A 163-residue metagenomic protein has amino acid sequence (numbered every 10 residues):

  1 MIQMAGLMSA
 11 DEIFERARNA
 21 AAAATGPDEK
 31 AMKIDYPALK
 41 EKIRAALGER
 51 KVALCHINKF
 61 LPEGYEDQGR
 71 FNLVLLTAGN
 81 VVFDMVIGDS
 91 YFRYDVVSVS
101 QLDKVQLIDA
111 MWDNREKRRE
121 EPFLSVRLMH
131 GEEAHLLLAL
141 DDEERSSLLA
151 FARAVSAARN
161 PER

Functional and structural regions predicted by a protein language model:
I2-L75: Anionic N-terminal interaction surfaces
R16, A20-A21, E116, E120-P122 (+2 more regions): N-terminal non-globular leader segments, chiefly Sec-dependent signal peptides
I43, L47, Q106-D109, V155-R159: Hydrophobic, Leu/Ile/Phe/Ala-enriched alpha-helical segments that form helix-helix packing faces
P62-F123: Phosphoinositide-binding peripheral membrane targeting modules
V126-L149: Canonical phosphoinositide-binding patch of PH/PH-like domains
E143-R163: Pleckstrin homology
